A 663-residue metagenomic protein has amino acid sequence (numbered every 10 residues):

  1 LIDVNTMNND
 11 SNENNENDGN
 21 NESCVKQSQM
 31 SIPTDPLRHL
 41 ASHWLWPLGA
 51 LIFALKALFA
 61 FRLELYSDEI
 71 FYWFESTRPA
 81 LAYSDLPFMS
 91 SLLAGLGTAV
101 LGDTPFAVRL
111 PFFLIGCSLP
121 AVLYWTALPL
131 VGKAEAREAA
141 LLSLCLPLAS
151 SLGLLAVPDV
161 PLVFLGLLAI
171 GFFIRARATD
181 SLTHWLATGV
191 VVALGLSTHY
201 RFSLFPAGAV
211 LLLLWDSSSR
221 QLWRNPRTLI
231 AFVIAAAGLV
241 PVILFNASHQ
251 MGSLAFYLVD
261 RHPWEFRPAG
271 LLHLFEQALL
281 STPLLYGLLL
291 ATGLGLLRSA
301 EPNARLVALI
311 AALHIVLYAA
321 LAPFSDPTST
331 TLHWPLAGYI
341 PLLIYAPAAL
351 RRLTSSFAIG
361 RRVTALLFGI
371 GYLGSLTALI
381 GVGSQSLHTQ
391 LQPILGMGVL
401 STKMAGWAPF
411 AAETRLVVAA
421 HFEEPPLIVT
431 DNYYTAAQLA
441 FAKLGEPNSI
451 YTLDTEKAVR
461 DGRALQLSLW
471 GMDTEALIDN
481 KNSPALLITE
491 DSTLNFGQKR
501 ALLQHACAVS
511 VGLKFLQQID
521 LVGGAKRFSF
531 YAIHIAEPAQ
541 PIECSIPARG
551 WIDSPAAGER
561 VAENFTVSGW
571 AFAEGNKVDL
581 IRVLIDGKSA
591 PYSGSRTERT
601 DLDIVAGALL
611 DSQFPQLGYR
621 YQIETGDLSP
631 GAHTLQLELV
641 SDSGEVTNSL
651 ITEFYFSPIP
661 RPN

Functional and structural regions predicted by a protein language model:
W46, L110-V131, L168, F172: Transmembrane-helix motifs of polytopic, lipid-linked glycan transferases
G49, A139-P147, G171, V192 (+2 more regions): Short helix- or helix-capping micro-motifs that position conserved polar/aromatic residues at function-defining sites
L55, L194, F205-A304, H314-S325: Transmembrane-lumen/periplasm boundary regions of multi-pass, lipid-linked membrane glycan transferases
P79, D159, D326-A358: Hydrophobic/aromatic-rich transmembrane helices and adjacent perimembrane loops
L128-A134, A169-W185, G295-L296: Membrane-interface transmembrane helices that cradle and orient dolichyl/undecaprenyl
L148, L154-L162: Short acidic/glycine- and proline-prone juxtamembrane loop motifs at membrane-interface regions of multi-pass membrane
R352-L391: Signature aromatic-anchored transmembrane alpha helix within multi-pass, membrane-resident enzymes that catalyze glycan
G398-I542: Luminal/periplasmic acceptor-recognition loop/helix of membrane-associated glycosyltransferases
